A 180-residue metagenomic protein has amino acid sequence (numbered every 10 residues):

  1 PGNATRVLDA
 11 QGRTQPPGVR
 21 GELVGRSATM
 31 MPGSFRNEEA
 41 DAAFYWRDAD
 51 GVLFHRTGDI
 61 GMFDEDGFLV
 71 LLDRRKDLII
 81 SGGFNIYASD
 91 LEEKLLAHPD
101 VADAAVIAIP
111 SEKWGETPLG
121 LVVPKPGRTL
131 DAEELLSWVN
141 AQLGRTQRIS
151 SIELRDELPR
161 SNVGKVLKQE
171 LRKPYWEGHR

Functional and structural regions predicted by a protein language model:
P1-G2, R13-W46, I86: Conserved ATP/PPi-binding loop(s) of AMP-dependent carboxylate-activating enzymes
T5, G25-S27, P32-G33, G51-L53 (+5 more regions): AMP-binding/adenylate-forming catalytic core of the ANL superfamily
